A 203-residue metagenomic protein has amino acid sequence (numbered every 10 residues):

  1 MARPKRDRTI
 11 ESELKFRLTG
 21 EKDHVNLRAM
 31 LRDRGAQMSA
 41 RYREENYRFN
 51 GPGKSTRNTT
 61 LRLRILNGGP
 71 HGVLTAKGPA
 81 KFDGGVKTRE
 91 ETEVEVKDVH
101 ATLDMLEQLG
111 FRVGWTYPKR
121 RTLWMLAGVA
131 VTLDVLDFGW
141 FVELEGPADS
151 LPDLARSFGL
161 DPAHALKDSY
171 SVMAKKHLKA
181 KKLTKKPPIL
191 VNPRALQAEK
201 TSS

Functional and structural regions predicted by a protein language model:
A2-V129, H164-S203: N-terminal strand-loop-strand beta-hairpin
L133-D137: A contiguous pocket-lining binding segment that forms or flanks enzyme active sites
W140: Catalytic DNA-binding helix-loop module of base-excision-repair DNA glycosylases/AP lyases
P152-A165: Long, well-ordered alpha-helical scaffolding segments within enzyme catalytic domains, especially pronounced
